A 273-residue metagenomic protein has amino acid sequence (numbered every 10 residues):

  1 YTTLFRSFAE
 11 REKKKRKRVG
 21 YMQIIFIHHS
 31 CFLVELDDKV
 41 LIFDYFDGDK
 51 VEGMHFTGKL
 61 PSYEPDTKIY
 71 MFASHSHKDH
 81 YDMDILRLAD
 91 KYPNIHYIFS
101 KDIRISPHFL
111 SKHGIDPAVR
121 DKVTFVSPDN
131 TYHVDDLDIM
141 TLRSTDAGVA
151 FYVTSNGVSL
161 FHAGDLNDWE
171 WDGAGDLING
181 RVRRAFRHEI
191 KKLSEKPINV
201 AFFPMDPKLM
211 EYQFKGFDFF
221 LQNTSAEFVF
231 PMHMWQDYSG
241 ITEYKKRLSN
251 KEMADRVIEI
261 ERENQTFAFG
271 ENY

Functional and structural regions predicted by a protein language model:
Y1-L4: Short, small-residue-biased leader/transition segments that mark boundaries at the very start of proteins
M22, E35-L41, T131-M140, Y152-L160: Beta-strand-turn-beta hairpins that frame and shape the catalytic cleft of phosphate-ester-processing enzymes
I25-I27, A118-V134, Q213-Y273: Binuclear metal-ion centers of metallo-dependent hydrolases, dominated by the metallo-beta-lactamase
L33-F72, S76, H80-L88, L166-E195: Pre-active-site segment of Zn-dependent metallo-hydrolases
I42-D44, T67-Y81, Y97-K101, F161-G164 (+3 more regions): Active-site neighborhood of phospho(di)ester-bond hydrolases with catalytic His/Asp-centered motifs
G48-K50, S76-Y81, R104-H108, N130-Y132 (+4 more regions): Active-site environment of divalent metal-dependent phosphoester hydrolases
K59-T131: Active-site HxH/HxHxD metal-binding segment of metal-dependent hydrolases
T145-Q222: Active-site-proximal loop/helix segments of hydrolase catalytic cores
